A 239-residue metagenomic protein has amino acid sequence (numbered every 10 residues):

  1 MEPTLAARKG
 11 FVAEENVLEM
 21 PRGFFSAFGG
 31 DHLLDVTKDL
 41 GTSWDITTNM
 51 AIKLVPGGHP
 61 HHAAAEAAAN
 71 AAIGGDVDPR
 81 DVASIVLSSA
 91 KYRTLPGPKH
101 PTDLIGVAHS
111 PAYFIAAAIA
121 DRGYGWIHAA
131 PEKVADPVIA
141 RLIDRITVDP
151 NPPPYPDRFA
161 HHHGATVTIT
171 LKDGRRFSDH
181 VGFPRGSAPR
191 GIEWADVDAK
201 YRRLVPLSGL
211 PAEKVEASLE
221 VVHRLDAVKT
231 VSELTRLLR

Functional and structural regions predicted by a protein language model:
M1, L5-R239: Terminal-appendage/accessory-domain detector
